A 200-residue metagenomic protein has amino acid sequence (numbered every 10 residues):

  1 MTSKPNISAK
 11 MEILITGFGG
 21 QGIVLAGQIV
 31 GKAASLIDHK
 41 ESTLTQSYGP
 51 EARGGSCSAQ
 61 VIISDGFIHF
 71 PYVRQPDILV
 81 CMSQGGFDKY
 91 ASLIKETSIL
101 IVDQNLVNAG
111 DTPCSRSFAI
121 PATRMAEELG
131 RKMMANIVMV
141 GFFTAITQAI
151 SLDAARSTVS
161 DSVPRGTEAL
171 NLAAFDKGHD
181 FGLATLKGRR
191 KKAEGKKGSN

Functional and structural regions predicted by a protein language model:
T2-N200: Active-site cofactor/cluster-binding pocket
